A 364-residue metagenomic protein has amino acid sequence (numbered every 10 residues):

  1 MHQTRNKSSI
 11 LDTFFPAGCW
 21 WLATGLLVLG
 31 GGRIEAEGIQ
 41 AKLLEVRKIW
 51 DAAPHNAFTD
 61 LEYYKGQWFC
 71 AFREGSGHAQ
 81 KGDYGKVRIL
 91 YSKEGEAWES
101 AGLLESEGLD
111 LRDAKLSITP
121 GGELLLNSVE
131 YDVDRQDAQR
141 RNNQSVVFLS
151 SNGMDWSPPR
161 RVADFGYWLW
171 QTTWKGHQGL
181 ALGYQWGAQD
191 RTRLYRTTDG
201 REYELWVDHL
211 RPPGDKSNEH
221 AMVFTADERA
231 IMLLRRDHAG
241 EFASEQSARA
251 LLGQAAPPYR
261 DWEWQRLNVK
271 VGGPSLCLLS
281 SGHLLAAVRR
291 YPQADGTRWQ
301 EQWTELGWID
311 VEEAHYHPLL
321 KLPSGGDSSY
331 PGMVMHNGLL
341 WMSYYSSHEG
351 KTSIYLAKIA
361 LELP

Functional and structural regions predicted by a protein language model:
M1-F15: N-terminal secretory signal peptides that target proteins for export/translocation
Q3-N6, I34, D113: Positively charged, low-complexity intrinsically disordered regions
A17-L29: Bacterial N-terminal signal peptides
L26-Q40: Bacterial Sec-dependent signal peptides at the C-terminal "C-region" and cleavage site
A36-P54, Y63-D110, S117-G273, C277-G326 (+1 more regions): Beta-rich carbohydrate-recognition and catalytic domains
